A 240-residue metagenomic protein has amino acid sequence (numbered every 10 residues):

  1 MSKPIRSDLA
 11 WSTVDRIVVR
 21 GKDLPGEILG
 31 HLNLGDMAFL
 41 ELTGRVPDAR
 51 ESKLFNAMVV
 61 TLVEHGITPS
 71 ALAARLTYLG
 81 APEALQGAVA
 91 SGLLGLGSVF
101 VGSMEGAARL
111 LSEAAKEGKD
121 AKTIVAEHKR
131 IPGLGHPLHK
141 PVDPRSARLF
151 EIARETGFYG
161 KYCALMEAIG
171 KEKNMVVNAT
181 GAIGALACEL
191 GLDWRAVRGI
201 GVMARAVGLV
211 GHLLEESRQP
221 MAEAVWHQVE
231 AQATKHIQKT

Functional and structural regions predicted by a protein language model:
M1-T240: Non-transmembrane, aqueous-exposed alpha-helical and coiled segments at domain scale
